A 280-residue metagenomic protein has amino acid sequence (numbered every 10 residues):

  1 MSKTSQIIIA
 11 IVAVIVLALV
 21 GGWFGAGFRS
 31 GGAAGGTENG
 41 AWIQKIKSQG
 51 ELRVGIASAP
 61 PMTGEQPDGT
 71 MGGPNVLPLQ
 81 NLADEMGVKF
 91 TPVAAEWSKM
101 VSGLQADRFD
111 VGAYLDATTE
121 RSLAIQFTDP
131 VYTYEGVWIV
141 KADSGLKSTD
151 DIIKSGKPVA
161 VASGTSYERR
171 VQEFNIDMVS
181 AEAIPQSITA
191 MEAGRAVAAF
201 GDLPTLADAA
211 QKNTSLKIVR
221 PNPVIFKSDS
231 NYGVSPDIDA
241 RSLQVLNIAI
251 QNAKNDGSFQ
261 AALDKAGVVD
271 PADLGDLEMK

Functional and structural regions predicted by a protein language model:
G22, F28-T37, G73-E85, D150 (+2 more regions): Extended ligand-binding regions for polar small-molecule ligands
A34-L115, L123: Extracytoplasmic small-molecule ligand-binding "clamshell" domains of the periplasmic binding protein/Venus flytrap
N39-G40, T91-S102, L146, G164 (+1 more regions): Short helix-initiation/N-cap motifs at beta->coil->alpha
L52-R53, G87-K89, Q105-Y114, G156-P158 (+2 more regions): Alpha-to-beta junction loops
G64-D68, L79-K89, A162-I184, I188 (+1 more regions): Ligand-binding cleft/hinge of the Venus flytrap
K99, L115-A124, R170-E173, V197-K227: A ligand-binding cleft/hinge motif common to bilobed small-molecule-binding domains
T133-V140, A207-I250, V269-K280: Periplasmic-binding protein-like
V140-P158: Flexible hinge/capping segments at coil-to-helix
